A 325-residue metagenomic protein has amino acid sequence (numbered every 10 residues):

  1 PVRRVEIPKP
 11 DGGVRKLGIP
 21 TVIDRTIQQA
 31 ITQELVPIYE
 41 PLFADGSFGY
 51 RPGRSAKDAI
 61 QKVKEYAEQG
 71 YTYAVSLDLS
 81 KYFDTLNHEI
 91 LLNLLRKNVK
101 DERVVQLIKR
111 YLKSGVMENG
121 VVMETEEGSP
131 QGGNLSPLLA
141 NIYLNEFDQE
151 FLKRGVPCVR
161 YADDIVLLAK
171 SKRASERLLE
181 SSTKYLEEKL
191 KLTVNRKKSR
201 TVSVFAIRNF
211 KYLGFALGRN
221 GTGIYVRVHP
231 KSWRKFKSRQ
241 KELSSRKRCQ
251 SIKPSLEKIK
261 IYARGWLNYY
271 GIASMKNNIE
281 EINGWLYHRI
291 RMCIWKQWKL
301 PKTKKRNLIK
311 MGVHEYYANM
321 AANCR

Functional and structural regions predicted by a protein language model:
P1-E6, P10, L42-G46, Y50-R54 (+1 more regions): Conserved polymerase palm-domain catalytic core
V14-I19, Q28: Glycine-rich active-site/cofactor-binding loop and its immediate structural neighborhood
I23, I27-Q28, T32, K64: Duplex nucleic acid-engaging cores and interfaces of nucleic-acid transaction enzymes
Q28-G46: Electropositive, glycine- and tryptophan-enriched low-complexity nucleic-acid-binding patches
T32, V36, K113, M117 (+8 more regions): Amphipathic alpha-helical core segments of compact helical bundles
K113, K189-P254, Y262-R264: A conserved non-catalytic segment of reverse transcriptases and RNA-directed RNA polymerases corresponding to the late
I224, L243-K304: Right-hand nucleic-acid polymerase module
R289, I294, W298-R325: Extended C-terminal regions of large enzymes
